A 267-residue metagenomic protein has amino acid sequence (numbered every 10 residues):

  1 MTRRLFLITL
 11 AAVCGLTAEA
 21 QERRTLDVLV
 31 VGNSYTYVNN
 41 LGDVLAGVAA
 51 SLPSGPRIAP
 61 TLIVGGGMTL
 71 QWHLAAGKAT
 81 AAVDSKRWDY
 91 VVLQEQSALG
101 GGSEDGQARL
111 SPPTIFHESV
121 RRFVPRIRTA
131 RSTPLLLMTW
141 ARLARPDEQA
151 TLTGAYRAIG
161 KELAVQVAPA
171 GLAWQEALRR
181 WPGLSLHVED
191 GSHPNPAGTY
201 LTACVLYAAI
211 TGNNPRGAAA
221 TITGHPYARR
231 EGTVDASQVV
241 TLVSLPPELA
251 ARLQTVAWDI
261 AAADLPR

Functional and structural regions predicted by a protein language model:
T2, P60, G217-A219: Extended, aromatic/histidine-rich regions of cofactor-dependent oxidoreductases associated with respiratory
R3-L7: N-terminal export leaders
L10-E19: Hydrophobic h-region of N-terminal signal peptides that target proteins for export in Gram-negative bacteria
E19-T25: Extreme N-terminus of proteins, especially the signal/transit-peptide cleavage junction and the first residues
T25-L29, Y35-H117, A263: Conserved SGNH/GDSL esterase-like catalytic core that processes O-acyl groups on lipids and polysaccharides
V38, P196-A203: Short alpha-helical patches at coil-to-helix transitions and adjacent helical residues in well-structured domains
T80-T199, A208-A209, N213-G217: Alpha-helical cap/lid subdomain in secreted, periplasmic, or secretory-pathway luminal O-acyl-processing enzymes
H193, A203-R267: Conserved catalytic region of serine esterases and O-acyltransferases that act on ester linkages in lipids
